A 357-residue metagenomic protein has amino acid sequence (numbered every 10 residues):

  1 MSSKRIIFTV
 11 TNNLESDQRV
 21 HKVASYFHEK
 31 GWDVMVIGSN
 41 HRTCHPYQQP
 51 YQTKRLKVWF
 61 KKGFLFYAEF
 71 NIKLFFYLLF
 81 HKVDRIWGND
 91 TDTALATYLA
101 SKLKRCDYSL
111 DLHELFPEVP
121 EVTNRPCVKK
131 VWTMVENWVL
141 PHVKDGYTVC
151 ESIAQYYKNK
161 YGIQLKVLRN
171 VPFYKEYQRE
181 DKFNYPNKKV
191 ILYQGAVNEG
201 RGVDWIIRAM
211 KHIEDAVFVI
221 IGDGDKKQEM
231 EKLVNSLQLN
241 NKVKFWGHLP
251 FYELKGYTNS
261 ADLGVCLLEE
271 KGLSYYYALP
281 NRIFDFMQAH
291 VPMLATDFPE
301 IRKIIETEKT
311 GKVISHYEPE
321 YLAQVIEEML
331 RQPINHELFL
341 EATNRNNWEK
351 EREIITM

Functional and structural regions predicted by a protein language model:
I7-T9, Y147, N184-M210, F218-V219: Conserved donor-binding/catalytic core segment of Leloir-type glycosyltransferases
L14, R201, Y252-G256, G264-F284 (+1 more regions): Nucleotide-sugar-dependent
G38, T133-R179, K244-F245: Donor nucleotide-sugar binding/catalytic pocket of nucleotide-sugar-dependent glycosyltransferases
L65-E69, D107, F116-V139, Y174-E176 (+1 more regions): Nucleotide-sugar donor phosphate/pyrophosphate-binding loop at the beta->alpha transition of glycosyltransferases
I72-F80, L95, L99-L103, C127-T148 (+1 more regions): Membrane-proximal helix-turn-helix segments that form the acceptor-binding/catalytic region of lipid-linked
I221, Q228-K255: Nucleotide-activated donor-binding/catalytic signature segment of Leloir-type glycosyltransferases, i.e., the conserved
T307-E308, K312-P319, E327-P333: Conserved acidic donor-binding segment of nucleotide-sugar-dependent glycosyltransferases
R331-M357: A charged, aromatic-enriched C-terminal amphipathic alpha-helix characteristic of glycosyltransferases across folds
